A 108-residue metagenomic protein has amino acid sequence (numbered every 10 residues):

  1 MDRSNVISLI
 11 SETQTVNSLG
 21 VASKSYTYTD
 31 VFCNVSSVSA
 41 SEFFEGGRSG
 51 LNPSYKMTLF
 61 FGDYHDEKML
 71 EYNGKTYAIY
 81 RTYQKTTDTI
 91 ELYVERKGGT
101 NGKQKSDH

Functional and structural regions predicted by a protein language model:
M1-F32: Extended boundary segments
V21-H108: Short, conserved turn/kink motifs that form compact alpha/beta structural patches or helix kinks used as
